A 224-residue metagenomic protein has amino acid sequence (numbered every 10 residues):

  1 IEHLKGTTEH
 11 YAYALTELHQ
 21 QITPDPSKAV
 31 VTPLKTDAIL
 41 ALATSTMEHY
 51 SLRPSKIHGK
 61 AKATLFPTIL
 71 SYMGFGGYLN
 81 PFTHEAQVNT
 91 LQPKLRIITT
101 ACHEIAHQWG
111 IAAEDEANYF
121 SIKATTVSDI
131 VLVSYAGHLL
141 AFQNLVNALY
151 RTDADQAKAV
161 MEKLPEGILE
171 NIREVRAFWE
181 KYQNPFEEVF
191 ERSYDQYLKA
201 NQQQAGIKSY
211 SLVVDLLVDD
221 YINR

Functional and structural regions predicted by a protein language model:
I1-T7: Alpha-helical transmembrane signal-anchor/signal-peptide segments
A12: Short conserved active-site loop signatures built around small residues
L15, H19-P26, T46-Y50, T90 (+7 more regions): Sec/Tat-exported extracytoplasmic proteins
H19-L95: Auxiliary, metal-adjacent structural segments of Zn-dependent hydrolase domains
T36, T90-I98, G110-E114, L132-Y135 (+2 more regions): Solvent-exposed, acidic/flexible segments
T99-N118, I122-K123: Active-site recognition of the HExxH zinc-binding catalytic motif
Y119-S121, T126-E170: Active-site/pore-lining binding-face segments in mid-to-C-terminal subdomains
G167-R224: Pan-zinc metallopeptidase signature
